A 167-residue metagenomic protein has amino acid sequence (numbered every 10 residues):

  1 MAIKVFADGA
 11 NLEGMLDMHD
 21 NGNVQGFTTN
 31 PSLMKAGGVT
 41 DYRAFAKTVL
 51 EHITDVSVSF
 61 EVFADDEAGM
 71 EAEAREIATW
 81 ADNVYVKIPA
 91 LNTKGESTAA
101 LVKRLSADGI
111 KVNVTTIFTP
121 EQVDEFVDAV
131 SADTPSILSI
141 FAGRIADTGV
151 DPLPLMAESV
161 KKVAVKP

Functional and structural regions predicted by a protein language model:
A2-L16, D20-V24, T28-K111, I137 (+1 more regions): Active-site beta->alpha loop and helix N-cap motifs at the rims of alpha/beta catalytic domains
K103, I110-P167: Catalytic alpha/beta core domains of metabolic enzymes, predominantly
